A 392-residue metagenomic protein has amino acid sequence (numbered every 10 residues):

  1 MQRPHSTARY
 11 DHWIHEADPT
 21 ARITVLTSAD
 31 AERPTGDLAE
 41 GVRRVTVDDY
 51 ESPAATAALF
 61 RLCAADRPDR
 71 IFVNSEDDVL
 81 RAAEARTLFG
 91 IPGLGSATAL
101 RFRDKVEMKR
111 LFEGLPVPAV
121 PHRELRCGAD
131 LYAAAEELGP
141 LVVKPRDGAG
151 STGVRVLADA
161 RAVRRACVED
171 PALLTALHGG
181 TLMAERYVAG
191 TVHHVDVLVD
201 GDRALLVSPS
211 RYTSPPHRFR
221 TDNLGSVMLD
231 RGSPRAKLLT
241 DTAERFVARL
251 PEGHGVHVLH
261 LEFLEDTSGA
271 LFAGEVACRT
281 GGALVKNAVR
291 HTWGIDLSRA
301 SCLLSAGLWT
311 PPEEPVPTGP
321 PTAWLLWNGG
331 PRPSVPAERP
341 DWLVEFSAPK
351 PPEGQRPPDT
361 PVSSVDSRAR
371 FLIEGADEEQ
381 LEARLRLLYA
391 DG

Functional and structural regions predicted by a protein language model:
M1-T98, L308-T310, E374-Y389: ATP-binding N-terminal substructure of ATP-dependent carboxylate-amine bond-forming enzymes
T87-G153, A158: A conserved helix-loop-beta module that forms one wall/lid of the active-site cleft in ATP-utilizing catalytic domains
F112, A135-L157, T175-G190, V195 (+3 more regions): ATP-grasp fold ATP-binding core
G114, L131, C302-G392: Peripheral (often C-terminal) accessory segments that flank ATP-dependent C-N-forming ligase machineries
P118-V120, L141-V143, V156-G190, R220-G225 (+1 more regions): Conserved ATP-binding module of the ATP-grasp superfamily
R186-H254, A273, A277-S305: ATP-dependent carboxylate/phosphate-activation module, predominantly the ATP-grasp catalytic core and closely related
V199-A204, D266-G269, G329-G330: Short acidic-glycine loop/turn motifs at beta-strand connectors
G253-T267: A short glycine-rich, hydrophobically flanked beta-strand micro-motif that places a catalytic Asp/Glu for divalent metal
